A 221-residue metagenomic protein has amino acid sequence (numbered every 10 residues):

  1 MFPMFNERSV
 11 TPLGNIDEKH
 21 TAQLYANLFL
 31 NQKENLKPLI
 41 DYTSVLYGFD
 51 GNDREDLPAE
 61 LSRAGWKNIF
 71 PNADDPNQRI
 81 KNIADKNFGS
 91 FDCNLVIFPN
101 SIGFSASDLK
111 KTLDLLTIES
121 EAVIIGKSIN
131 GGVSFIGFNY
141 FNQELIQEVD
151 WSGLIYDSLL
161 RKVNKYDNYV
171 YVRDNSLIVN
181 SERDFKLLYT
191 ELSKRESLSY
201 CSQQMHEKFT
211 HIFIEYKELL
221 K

Functional and structural regions predicted by a protein language model:
M1-L13: N-terminal nucleotide-binding beta1-loop-alpha1 segment
Y25-Y42: A short, N-terminal amphipathic alpha-helix
K37-K67: Acidic donor-binding segment of Leloir-type glycosyltransferases
L57-C93, I155: Short phosphate-binding loop-to-helix
I97-P99: Active-site acidic Asp-centered loop
I102-G131: Conserved donor-nucleotide/metal-binding helix-loop-beta segment in metal-dependent transferases, i.e., the alpha-helix
N139-R161: Short, glycine-/small-residue-rich phosphate/pyrophosphate-handling segment
L154, S158-K221: Conserved alpha/beta core of the MobA/IspD/sugar-nucleotide pyrophosphorylase nucleotidyltransferase superfamily
